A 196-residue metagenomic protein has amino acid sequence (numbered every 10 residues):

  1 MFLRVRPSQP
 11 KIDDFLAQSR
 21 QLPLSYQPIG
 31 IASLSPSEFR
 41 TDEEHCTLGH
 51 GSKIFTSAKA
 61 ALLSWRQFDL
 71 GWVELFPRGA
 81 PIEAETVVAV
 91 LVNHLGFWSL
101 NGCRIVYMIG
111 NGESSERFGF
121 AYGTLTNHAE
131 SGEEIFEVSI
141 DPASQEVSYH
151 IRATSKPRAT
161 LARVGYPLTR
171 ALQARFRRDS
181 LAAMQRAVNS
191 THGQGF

Functional and structural regions predicted by a protein language model:
M1-L95: Hydrophobic ligand-binding cavity/cleft-lining segments
I12, L16-S19, R158-F196: A conserved amphipathic terminal alpha-helix motif
H45-T47, L91, V106, G123 (+2 more regions): Residue-level recognition of well-ordered beta-strand positions that form the cores of beta-sheet-rich folds across
T47, I105, G165-T169: Short histidine-centered catalytic/ligand-binding loop motif
A84-V88, E116-Y122, V147-I151: A short hydrophobic beta-strand element
L95-A143: Hydrophobic-ligand binding "helix-grip"
T124-A171: Beta-strand/loop substructures that line and gate deep hydrophobic ligand-binding cavities in soluble
